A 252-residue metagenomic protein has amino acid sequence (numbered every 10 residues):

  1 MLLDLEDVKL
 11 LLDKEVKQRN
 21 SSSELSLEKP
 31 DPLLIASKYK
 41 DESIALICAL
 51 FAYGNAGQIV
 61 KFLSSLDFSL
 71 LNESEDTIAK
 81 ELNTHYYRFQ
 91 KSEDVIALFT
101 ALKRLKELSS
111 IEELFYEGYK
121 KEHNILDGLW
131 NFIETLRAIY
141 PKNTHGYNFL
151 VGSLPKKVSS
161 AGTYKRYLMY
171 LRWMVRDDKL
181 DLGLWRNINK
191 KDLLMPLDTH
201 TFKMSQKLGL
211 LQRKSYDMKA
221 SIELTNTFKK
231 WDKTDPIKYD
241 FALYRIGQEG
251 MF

Functional and structural regions predicted by a protein language model:
M1-F252: HhH-family (HhH-GPD) DNA N-glycosylase catalytic core used in base-excision repair
